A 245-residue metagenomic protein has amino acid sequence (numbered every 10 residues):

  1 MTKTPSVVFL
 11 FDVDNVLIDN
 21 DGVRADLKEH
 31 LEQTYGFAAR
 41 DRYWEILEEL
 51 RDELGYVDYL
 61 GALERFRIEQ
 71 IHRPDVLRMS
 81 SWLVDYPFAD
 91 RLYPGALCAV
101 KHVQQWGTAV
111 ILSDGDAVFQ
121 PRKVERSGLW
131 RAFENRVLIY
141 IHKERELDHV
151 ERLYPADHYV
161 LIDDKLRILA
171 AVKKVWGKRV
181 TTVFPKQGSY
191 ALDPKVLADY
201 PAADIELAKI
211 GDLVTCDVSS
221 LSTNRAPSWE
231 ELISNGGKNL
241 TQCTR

Functional and structural regions predicted by a protein language model:
M1-I46: Active-site neighborhood of HAD-like aspartate-dependent phosphohydrolases
T2-T4, E125-L161, K165-R245: Asp-based, Mg2+/Mn2+-dependent phosphohydrolase catalytic module
D12-V13, L112, I162, P185: Short hydrophobic segments within beta-strands
V16, V23, A117-V118, R167 (+1 more regions): Conserved Rossmann-like nucleotide-cofactor binding loop
V23, T34-F37, L47-V84, H102: A metal-dependent, Asp-based hydrolase signature
A25, E29, L60, A117-P121: Short, surface-exposed alpha-helical segments at coil->helix boundaries
G61, S81-I111, E144, D148: Short, acidic loop-to-helix structural element flanking the phosphoryl-transfer center in phosphate-processing enzymes
V100-V110, D114-L138: Substrate-recognition/cap helix-loop segment adjacent to the acidic, metal-dependent catalytic center of Asp-based
